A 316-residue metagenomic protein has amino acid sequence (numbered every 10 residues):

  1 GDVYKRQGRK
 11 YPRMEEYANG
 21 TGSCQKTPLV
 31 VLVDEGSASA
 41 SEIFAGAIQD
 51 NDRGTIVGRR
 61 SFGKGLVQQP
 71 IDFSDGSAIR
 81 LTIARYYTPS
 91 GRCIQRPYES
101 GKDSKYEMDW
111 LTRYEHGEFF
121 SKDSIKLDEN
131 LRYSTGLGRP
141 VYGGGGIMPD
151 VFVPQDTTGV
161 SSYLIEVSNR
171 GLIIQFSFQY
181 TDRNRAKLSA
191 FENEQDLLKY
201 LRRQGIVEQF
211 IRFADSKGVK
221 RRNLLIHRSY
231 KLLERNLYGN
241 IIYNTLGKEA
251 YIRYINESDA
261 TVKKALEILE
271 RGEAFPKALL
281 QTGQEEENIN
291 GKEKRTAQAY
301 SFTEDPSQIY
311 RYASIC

Functional and structural regions predicted by a protein language model:
D2-L32, G36-S39, L66-D72, Y87: Gly/Ser/Thr-rich loop/hinge elements
D2-R6, S39-A40, Q49-G58: Bacterial peptidoglycan biogenesis and beta-lactam-recognition machinery
T21-K26, Q49, F73-D75, Y87 (+3 more regions): Extracellular/periplasmic catalytic domains that process cell-envelope and extracellular macromolecules
K26-L29, S41-A45, Q49, G54 (+3 more regions): Extracytoplasmic/secreted envelope proteins and their assembly/folding machinery, especially bacterial periplasmic
P28-V33, T55-G58, R80: Structural recognition of the beta-strand scaffold that forms the well-ordered cores of secreted hydrolase catalytic
A40, D52, R59, G63-L131: Polar, glycine-rich mid-to-C-terminal structural blocks that act as macromolecule-binding/assembly scaffolds
C93-I94, Y98-A297, F302, I309: Conserved functional hotspot residues or short segments at active or partner-binding sites across diverse domains
